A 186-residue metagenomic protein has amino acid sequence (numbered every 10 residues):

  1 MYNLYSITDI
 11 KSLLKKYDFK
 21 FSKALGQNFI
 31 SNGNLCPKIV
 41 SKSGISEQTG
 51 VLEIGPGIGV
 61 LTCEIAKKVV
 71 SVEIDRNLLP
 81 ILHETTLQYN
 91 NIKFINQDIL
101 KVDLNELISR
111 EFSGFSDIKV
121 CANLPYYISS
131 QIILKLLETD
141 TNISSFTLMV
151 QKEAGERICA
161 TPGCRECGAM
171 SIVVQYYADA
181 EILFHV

Functional and structural regions predicted by a protein language model:
M1-V186: Catalytic cores of RNA-modifying enzymes
